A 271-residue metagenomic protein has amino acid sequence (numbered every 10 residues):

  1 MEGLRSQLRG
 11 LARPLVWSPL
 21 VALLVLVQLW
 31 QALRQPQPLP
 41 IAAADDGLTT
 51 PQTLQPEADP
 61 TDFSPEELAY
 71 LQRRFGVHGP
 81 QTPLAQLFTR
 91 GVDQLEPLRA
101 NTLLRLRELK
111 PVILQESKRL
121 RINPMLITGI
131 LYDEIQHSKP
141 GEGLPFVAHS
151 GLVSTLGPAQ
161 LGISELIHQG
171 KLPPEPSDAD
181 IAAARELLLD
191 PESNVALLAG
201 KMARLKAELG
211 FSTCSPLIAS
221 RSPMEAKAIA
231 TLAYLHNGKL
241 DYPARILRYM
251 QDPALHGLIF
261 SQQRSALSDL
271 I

Functional and structural regions predicted by a protein language model:
M1-G91, S261-I271: N-terminal secretory targeting signals
Q35-P38, P65-I271: Catalytic glycan-binding domains that act on GlcNAc-containing polysaccharides
